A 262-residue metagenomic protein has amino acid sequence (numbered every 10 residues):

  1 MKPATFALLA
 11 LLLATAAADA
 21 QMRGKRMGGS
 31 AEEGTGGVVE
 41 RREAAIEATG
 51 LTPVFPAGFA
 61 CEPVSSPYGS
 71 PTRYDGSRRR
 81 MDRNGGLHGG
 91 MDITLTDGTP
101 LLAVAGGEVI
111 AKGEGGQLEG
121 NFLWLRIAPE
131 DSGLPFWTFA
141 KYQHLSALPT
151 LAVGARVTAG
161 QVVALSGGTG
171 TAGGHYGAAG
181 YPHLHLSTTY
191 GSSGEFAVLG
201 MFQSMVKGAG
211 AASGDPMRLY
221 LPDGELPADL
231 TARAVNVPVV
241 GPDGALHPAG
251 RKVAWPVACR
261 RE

Functional and structural regions predicted by a protein language model:
M1-F6: Bacterial N-terminal signal peptides that target proteins for export
A7-A14: Bacterial N-terminal signal peptides
A16-A20: Sec/Tat signal peptide C-region and signal peptidase I cleavage site
M22-N121, E130, A159, A172 (+1 more regions): Surface-exposed, glycine-biased beta-strand/turn segments
R83-I93, L125, T138-A140, S146 (+1 more regions): Small beta-barrel nucleic-acid-binding modules, principally OB-folds
L95-D97, P129, H144-P149, G167-G170 (+1 more regions): Short, flexible loop/turn elements at secondary-structure junctions
A103-A147, V153, A172-H183: Zn2+-dependent peptidoglycan hydrolase active-site motif and core
L123-W124, A155-P238: Conserved, short, structured surface segments that act as functional micro-motifs
